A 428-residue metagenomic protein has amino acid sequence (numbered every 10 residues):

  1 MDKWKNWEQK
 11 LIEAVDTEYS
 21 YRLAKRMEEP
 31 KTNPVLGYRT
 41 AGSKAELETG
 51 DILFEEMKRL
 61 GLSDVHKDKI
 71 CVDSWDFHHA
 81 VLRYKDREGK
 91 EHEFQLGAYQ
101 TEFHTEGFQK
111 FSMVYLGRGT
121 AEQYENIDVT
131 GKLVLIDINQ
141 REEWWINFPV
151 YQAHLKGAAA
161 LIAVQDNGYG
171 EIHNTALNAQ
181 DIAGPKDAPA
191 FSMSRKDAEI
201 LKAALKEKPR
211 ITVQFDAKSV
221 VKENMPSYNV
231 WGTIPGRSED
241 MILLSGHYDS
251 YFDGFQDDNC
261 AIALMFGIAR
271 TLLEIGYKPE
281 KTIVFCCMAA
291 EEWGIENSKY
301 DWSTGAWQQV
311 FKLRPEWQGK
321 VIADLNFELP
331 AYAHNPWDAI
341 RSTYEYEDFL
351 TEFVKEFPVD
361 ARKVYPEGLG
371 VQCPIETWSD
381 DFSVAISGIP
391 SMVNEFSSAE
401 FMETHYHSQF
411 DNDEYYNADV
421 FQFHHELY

Functional and structural regions predicted by a protein language model:
K3, E13, T17-E18, R22-K25 (+1 more regions): Noncatalytic luminal/extracellular "stalk/propeptide" segments of secretory-pathway proteins
K5, T17-V35, A41-K44, L53-L60 (+7 more regions): Catalytic-core environment of secreted peptidases
N6-V15, P34-K44, Y115, D137-W144 (+8 more regions): Second-shell loop/turn segments in exported
N6-W7, H92-N126, A179-Q256, G267-E280: Soluble metallo-hydrolase cores and metallopeptidase-like ectodomains found primarily in the secretory/periplasmic
K10, Y19-R22, R26, K44-E56 (+10 more regions): Extracytoplasmic/secreted proteins, especially bacterial periplasmic and envelope-associated proteins
D16, A41, H92-P189, G370: Extracellular/luminal Protease-associated
A190, A198-E199, R237-E239, M288-S397 (+1 more regions): Metal-dependent peptidase/peptidase-like ectodomains
I283, F401-Y428: His/Asp/Glu-rich mid-to-C-terminal helical/loop segments that flank catalytic regions of hydrolases
